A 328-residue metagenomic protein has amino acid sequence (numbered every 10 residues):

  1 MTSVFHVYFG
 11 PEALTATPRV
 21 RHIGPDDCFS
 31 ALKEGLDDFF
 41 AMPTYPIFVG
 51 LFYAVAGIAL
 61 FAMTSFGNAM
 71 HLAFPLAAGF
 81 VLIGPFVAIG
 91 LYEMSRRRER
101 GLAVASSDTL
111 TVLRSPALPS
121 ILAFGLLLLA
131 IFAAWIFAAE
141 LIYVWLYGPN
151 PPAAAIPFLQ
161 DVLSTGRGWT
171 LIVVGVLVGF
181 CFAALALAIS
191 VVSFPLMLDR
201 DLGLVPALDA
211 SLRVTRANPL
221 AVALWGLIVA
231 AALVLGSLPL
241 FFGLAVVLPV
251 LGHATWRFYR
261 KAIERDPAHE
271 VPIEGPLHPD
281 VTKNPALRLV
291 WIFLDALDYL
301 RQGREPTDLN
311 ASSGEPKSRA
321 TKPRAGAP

Functional and structural regions predicted by a protein language model:
M1-P328: Hydrophobic alpha-helical membrane segments
